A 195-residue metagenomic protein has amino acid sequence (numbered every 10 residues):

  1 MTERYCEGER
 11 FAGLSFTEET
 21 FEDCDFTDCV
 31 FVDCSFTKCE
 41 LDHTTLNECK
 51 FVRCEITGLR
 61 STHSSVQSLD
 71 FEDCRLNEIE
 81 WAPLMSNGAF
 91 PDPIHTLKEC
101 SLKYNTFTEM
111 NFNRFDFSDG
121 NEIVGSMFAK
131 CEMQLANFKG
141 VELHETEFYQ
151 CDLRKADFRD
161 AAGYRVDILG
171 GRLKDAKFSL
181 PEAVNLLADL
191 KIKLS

Functional and structural regions predicted by a protein language model:
M1-S195: Tandem repeat scaffolds
